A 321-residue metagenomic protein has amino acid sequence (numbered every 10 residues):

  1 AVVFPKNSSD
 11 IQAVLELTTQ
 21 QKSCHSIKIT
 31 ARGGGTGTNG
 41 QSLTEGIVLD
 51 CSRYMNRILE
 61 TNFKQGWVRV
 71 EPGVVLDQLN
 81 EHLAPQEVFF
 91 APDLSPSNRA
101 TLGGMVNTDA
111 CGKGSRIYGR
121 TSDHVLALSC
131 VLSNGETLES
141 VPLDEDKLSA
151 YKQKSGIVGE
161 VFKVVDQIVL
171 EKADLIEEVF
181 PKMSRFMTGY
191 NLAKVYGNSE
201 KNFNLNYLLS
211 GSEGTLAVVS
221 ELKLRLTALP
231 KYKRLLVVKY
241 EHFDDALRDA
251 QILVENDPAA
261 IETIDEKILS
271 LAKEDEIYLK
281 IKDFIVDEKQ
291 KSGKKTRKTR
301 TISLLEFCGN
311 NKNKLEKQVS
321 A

Functional and structural regions predicted by a protein language model:
A1-H25, I29, I47, C51-P96 (+3 more regions): N-terminal glycine-rich flavin-associated loop
H25-K28, F90-L94, L170-G189, L247 (+1 more regions): Flexible, glycine/charged-enriched surface loops at secondary-structure junctions
G35-T38, S42, M105-G114, N202-T227: Conserved phosphate/anionic-ligand binding catalytic regions in large, soluble enzymes, centered on
T36-T38, P96-G103, T188-N191, V195 (+1 more regions): A glycine-rich phosphate-binding loop feature that marks nucleotide/adenosyl-phosphate handling sites
C51-R53, L126-C130, K194, Y207-S212 (+2 more regions): Short beta-strand elements
L143, L222-L224, L247, V254-A321: Terminal amphipathic helices with adjacent charged low-complexity linkers/tails
K152-G197: Flexible inter-domain linker/hinge segments
L229-H242, D257-A260, T299-S303: Short glycine-/aliphatic-rich beta-strand segments at the starts of folded cytosolic domains
